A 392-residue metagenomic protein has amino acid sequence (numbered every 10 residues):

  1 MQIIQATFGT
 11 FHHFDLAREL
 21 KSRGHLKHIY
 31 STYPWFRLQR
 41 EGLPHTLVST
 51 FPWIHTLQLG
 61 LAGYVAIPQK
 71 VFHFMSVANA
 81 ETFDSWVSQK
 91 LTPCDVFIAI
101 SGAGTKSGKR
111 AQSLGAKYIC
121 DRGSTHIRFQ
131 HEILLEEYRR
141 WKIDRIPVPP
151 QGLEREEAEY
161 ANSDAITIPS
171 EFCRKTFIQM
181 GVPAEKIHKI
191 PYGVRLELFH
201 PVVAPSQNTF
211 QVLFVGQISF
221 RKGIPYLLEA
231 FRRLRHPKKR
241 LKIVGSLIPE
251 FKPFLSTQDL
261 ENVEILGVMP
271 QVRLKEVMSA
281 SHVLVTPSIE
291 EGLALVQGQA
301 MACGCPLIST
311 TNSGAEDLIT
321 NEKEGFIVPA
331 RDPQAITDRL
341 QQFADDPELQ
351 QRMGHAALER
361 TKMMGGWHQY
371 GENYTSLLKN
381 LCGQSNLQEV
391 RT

Functional and structural regions predicted by a protein language model:
P44, G60-F74, L114-E154, S385: Acceptor-binding helix/loop patch of EC 2.4 sugar-transfer enzymes, predominantly nucleotide-sugar-dependent
Y160, V268-M269, E276-S281: Short alpha-helical donor nucleotide-sugar binding micro-motif in glycosyltransferases
F172, G193: Carbohydrate-associated surface elements
V203-R233, K242-V244: Conserved donor-binding/catalytic core segment of Leloir-type glycosyltransferases
K252-V272: Nucleotide-activated donor-binding/catalytic signature segment of Leloir-type glycosyltransferases, i.e., the conserved
I289: Aromatic "clamp/platform" in nucleotide-sugar-dependent glycosyltransferases that forms part of the donor/acceptor
P306-S309: Short hydrophobic beta-strand element within catalytic cores of glycosyltransferases and related nucleotide-activated
N321-E322, F326-D332, Q342-P347: Conserved acidic donor-binding segment of nucleotide-sugar-dependent glycosyltransferases
